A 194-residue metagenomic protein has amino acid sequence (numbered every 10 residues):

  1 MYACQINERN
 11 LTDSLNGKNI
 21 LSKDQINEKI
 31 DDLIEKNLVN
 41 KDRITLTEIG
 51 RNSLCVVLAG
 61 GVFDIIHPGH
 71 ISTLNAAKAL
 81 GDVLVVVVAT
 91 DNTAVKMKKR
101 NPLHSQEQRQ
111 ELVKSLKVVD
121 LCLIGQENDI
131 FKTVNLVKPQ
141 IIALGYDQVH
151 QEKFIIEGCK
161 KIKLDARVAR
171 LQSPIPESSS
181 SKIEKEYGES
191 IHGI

Functional and structural regions predicted by a protein language model:
M1-I194: Nucleotidyltransferase catalytic core that binds NTPs
